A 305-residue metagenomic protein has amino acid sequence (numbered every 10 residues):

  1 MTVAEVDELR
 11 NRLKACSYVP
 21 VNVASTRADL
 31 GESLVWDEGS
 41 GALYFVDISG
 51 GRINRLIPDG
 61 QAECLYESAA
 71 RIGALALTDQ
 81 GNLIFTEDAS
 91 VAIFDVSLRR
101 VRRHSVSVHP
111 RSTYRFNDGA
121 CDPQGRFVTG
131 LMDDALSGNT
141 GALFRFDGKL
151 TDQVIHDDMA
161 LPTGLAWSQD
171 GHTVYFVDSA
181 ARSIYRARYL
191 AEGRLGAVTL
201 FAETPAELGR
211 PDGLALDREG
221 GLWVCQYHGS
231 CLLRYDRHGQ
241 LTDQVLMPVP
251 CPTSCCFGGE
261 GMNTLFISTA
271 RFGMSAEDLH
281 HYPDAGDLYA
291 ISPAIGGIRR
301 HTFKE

Functional and structural regions predicted by a protein language model:
V6-A28, L56-G60, S105, V198-T199 (+3 more regions): A short helix->beta-strand "capping" segment at the edge of beta-propeller domains
V19-S25, G60-E67, R102-H109, L150-D157 (+2 more regions): A short beta-strand motif characteristic of beta-propeller blades
T26-S40, S68-L83, E87, P110-R126 (+3 more regions): Beta-rich, blade/repeat-based domains predominating in secreted/periplasmic proteins but also intracellular
D37-E38, L43-I48, L83-A89, T129-S137 (+3 more regions): Conserved beta-strand positions in repeat-built beta-propeller and related beta-rich domains
R52-N54, S90-A92, G141-F144, S183-Y185 (+2 more regions): A short loop-to-beta-strand structural motif that recurs across blades of beta-propeller domains
R99-I155: Hydrophobic alpha-helical segments and helix pairs
A187-R194, P293-I298: Short loop/turn segments immediately following beta-strands, especially the blade-tip and inter-blade linker loops
C256-E305: Blade-level signature of beta-propeller repeat domains, shared across WD40, Kelch, NHL, RCC1 and BNR/Asp-box propellers
